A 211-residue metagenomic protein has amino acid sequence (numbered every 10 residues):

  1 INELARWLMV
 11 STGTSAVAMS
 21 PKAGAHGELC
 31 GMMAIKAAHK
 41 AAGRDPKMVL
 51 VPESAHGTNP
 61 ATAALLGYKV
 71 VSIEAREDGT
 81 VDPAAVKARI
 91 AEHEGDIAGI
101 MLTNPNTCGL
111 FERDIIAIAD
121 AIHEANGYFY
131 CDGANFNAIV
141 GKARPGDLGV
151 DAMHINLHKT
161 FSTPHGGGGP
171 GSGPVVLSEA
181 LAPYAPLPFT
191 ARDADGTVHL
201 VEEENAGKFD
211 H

Functional and structural regions predicted by a protein language model:
I1-K22, G27: Conserved N-terminal alpha-helix of the aminotransferase class I/II PLP-enzyme fold
A18-H26, V51-H56, A134, H165: Active-site nucleophile and cofactor-binding loops and adjacent substrate-binding regions of central metabolic enzymes
L29-M33, N59-L65, D82-A85, L110-I115 (+4 more regions): Short acidic, glycine/serine/threonine-rich loops at helix termini
A38-G57: Conserved PLP-anchoring active-site segment centered on the Schiff-base-forming lysine
E53, S72-E77, G133, N156-L157: Short beta->alpha connector loops at strand-helix junctions that form conserved, small/polar/Pro-enriched
Y68-K69, L148-M153: Glycine-enriched alpha-helix->loop->beta-strand junction motifs that scaffold or abut catalytic
V81-G133, N137: Active-site phosphate-binding strand-loop segment of PLP-dependent enzymes
I155-H211: Active-site C-terminal subdomain of aminotransferase-like
